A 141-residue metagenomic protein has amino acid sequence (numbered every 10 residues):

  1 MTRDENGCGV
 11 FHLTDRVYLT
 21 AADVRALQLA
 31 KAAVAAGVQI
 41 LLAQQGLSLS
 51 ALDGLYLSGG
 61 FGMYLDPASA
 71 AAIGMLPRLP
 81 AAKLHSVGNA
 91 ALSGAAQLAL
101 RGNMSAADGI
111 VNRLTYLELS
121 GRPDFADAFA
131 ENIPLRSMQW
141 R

Functional and structural regions predicted by a protein language model:
M1-R141: Helical "lid/coupling" subdomains associated with nucleotide-phosphate turnover
